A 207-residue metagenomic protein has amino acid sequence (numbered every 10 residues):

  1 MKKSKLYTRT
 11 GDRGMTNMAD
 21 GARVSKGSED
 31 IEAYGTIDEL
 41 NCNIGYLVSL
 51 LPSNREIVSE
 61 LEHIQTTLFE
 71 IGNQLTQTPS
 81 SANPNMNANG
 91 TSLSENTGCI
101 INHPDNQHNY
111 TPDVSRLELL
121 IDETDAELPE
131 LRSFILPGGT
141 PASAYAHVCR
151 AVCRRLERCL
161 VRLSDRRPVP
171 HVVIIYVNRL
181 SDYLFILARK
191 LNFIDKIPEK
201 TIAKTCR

Functional and structural regions predicted by a protein language model:
M1-R207: Phosphate/pyrophosphate-binding loop motifs in nucleotide- or prenyl diphosphate-using proteins
